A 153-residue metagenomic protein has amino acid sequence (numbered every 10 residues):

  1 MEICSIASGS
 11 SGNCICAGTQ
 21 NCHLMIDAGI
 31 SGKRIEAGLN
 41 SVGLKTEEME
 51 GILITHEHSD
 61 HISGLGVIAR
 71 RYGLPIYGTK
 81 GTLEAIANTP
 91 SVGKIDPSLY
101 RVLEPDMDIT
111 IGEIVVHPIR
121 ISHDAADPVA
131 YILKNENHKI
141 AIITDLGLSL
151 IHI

Functional and structural regions predicted by a protein language model:
M1-V42, P128-T144: Conserved beta-strand hairpin/beta-sheet module of binuclear metal-dependent hydrolase folds, prominently
A7, A28-I30, E57, G81 (+2 more regions): Active-site metal-binding loops of divalent metal-dependent hydrolases
G9-N13, A17, C22-H23, L74 (+4 more regions): Localized chelating/binding microdomains that coordinate divalent metal ions or stabilize phosphate-bearing
A17, D27, H56, I76 (+4 more regions): Divalent metal-coordination and catalytic microenvironments
G32-G78: Active-site metal-binding motif and surrounding structural segment of the metallo-beta-lactamase
L53, I62, Y77, R101-L103 (+2 more regions): Hydrophobic/aromatic beta-strand patches that form the interior of the parallel beta-sheet core in alpha/beta enzyme
K80-A130, K134-N137: Metallo-beta-lactamase
I151-I153: Conserved small/polar residues in nucleotide/adenosyl-binding loops
